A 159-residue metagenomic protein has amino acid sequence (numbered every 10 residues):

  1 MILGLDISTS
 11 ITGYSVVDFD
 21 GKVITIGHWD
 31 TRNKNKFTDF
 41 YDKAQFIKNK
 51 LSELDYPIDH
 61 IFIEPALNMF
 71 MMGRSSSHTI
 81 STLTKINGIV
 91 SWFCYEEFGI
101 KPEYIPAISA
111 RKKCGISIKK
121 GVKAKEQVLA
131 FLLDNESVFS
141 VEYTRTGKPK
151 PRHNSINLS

Functional and structural regions predicted by a protein language model:
M1-S159: Phosphate- and other anionic-substrate recognition elements at nucleic-acid/protein interfaces
